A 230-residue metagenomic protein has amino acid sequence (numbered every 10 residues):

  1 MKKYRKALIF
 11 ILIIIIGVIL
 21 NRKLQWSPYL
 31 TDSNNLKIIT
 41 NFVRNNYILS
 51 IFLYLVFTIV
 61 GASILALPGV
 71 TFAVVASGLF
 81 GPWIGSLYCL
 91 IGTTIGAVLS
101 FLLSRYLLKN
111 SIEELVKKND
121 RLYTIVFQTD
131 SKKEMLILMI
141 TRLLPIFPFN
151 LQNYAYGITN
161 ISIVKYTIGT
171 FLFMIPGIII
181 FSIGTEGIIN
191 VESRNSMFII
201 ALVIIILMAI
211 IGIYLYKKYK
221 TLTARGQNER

Functional and structural regions predicted by a protein language model:
K2-F10, G17-Y54, T94-L151, I158-I161 (+2 more regions): Membrane-interfacial helix-loop-helix
I13-V18, G61, L65, G96 (+4 more regions): Alpha-helical transmembrane segments of multipass membrane proteins
I48-I91, Q128-G187: Hydrophobic alpha-helical membrane segments of integral membrane proteins
V74-S77, C89, S100, S104 (+3 more regions): Ubiquitous "structural anchor" signal
T170-R230: C-terminal membrane module of polytopic membrane proteins
